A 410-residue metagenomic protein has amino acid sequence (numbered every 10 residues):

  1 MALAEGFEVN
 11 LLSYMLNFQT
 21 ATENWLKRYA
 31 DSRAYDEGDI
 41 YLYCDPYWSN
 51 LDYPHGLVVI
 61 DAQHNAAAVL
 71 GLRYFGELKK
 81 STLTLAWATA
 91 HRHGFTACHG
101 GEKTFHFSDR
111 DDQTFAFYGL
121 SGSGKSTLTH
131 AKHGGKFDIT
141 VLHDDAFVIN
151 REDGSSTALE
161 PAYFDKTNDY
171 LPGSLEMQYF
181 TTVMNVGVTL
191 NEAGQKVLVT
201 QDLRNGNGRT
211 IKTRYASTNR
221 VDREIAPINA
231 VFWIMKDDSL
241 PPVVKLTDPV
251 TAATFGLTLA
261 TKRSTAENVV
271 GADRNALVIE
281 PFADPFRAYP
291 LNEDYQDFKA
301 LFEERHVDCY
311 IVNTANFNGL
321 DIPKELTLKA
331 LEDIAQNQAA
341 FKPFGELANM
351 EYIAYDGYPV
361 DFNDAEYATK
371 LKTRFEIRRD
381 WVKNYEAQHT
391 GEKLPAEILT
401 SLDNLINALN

Functional and structural regions predicted by a protein language model:
M1-G71: Long, basic/Gly/Ser/Thr-rich N-terminal segments that mediate initial subcellular attachment or targeting
A62-H64, H106-R110, N150-S155, E160: Short acidic-glycine loop/turn motifs at beta-strand connectors
R73-G76, S108-R110, G122-S123, Y163-F164 (+2 more regions): Short, glycine-/Ser/Thr-/acidic-enriched flexible segments
E77-H106: N-terminal pre-Walker A segment at the start of P-loop NTPase domains
S108-F137: Glycine-rich phosphate-binding P-loop
T114-A116, D153-N168, D321-Q338: Conserved, well-ordered active-site substructure
D138-R209: Conserved nucleotide-sensing/catalytic segment adjacent to the nucleotide-binding pocket in NTP-handling enzymes
V186-N410: Conserved NTP phosphate-binding and transfer environment spanning the P-loop NTPase/kinase superfamily
